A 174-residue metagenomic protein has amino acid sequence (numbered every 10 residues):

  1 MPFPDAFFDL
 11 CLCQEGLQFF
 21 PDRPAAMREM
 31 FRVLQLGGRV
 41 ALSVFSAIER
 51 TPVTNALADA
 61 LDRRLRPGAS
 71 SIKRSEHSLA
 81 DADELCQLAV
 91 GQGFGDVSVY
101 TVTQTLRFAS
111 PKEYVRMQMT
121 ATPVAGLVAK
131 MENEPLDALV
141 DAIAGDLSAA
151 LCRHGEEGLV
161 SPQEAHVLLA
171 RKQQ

Functional and structural regions predicted by a protein language model:
M1-C11: A short acidic, Gly/Pro-enriched loop at the edge of an enzyme's catalytic core that lines a small-molecule cofactor
P4-D5, D22, D81: Acidic/polar helix N-cap motif
D9-P24, S46: A short SAM/SAH-binding and catalytic strip from SAM-dependent methyltransferases
P24-R39: A short glycine-rich, Lys/Arg-flanked "PGG" loop and its adjoining helix->strand segment in the class I
R39-P67: Conserved class I S-adenosyl-L-methionine
R74-Q174: Conserved Class I S-adenosyl-L-methionine
